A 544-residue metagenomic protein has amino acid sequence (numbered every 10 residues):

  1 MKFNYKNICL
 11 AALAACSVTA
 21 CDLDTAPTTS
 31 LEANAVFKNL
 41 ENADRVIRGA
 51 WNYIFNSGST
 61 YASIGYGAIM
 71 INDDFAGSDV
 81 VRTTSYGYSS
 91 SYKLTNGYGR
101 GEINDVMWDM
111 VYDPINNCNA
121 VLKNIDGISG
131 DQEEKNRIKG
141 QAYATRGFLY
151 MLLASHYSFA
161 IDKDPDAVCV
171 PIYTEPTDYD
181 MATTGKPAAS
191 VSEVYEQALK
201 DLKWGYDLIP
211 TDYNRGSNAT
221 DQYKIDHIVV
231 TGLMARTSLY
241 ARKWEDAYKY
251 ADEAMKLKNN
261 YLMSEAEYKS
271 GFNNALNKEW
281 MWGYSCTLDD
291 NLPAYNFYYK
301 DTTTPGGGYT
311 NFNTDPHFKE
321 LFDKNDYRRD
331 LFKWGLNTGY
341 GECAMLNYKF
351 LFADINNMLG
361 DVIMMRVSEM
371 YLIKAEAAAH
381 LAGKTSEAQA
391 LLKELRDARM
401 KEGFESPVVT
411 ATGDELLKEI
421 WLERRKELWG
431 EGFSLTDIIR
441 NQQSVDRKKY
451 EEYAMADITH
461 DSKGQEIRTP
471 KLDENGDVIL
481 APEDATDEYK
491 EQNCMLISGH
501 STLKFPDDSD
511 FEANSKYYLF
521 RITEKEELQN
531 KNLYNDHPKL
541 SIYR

Functional and structural regions predicted by a protein language model:
F3, A20-M70, F322, G403-F404 (+1 more regions): Membrane-proximal, proline-rich intrinsically disordered regions
A33-N34, Y61-S78, Y157-Y173, T211-N296 (+1 more regions): Short, surface-exposed recognition loops and adjoining beta-strand edges that mediate ligand/DNA contacts, enriched
I47, I115-C118, Y195, L202 (+3 more regions): Inward-facing hydrophobic residues that define packing positions of alpha-helical scaffold repeats
S85-Y157, A189-S192, Y206-T211, N357-V362 (+2 more regions): Conserved, well-structured interaction surfaces
Y195, W244, K384-T385: TPR-repeat structural position
K224, Y248-V367, K401-P407, G413 (+8 more regions): Hydrophobic-face positions in mid-chain alpha helices that act as interaction patches
